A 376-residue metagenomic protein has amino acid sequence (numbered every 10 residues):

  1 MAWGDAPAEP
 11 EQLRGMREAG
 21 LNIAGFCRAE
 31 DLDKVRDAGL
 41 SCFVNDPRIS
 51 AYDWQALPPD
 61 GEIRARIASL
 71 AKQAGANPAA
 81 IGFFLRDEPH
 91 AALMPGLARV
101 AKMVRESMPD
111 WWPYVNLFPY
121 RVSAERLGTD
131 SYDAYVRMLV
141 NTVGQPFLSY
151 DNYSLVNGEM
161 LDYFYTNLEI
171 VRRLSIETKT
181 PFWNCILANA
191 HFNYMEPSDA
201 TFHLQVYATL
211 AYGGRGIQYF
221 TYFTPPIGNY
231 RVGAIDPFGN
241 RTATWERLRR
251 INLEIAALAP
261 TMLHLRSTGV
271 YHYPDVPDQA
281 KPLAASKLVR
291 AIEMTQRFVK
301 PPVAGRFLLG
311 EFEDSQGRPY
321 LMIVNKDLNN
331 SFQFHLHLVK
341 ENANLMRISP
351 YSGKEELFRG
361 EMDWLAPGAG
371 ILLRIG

Functional and structural regions predicted by a protein language model:
M1-E341, I348-G376: Glycan-processing catalytic domains of CAZymes
